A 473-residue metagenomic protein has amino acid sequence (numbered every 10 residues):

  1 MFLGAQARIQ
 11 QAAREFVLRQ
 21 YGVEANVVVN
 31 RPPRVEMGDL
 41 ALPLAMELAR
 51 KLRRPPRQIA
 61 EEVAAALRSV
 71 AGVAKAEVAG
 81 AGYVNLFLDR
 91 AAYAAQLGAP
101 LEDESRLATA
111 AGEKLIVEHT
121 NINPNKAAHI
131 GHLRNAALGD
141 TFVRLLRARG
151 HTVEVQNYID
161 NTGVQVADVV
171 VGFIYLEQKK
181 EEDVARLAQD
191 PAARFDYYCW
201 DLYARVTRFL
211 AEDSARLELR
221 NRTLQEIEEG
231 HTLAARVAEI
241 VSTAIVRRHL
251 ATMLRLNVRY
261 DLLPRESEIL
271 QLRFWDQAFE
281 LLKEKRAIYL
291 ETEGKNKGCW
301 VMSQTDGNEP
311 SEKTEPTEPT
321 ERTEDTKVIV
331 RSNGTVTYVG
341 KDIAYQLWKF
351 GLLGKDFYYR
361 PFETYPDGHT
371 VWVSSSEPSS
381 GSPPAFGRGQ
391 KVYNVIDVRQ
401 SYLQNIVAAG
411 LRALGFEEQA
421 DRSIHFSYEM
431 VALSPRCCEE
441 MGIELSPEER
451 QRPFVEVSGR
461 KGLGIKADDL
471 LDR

Functional and structural regions predicted by a protein language model:
M1-G22: Generic start-of-chain signal for non-secretory N-termini
E15-L42, E47, R54-R473: NTP-dependent nucleotidyl-transfer catalytic core
